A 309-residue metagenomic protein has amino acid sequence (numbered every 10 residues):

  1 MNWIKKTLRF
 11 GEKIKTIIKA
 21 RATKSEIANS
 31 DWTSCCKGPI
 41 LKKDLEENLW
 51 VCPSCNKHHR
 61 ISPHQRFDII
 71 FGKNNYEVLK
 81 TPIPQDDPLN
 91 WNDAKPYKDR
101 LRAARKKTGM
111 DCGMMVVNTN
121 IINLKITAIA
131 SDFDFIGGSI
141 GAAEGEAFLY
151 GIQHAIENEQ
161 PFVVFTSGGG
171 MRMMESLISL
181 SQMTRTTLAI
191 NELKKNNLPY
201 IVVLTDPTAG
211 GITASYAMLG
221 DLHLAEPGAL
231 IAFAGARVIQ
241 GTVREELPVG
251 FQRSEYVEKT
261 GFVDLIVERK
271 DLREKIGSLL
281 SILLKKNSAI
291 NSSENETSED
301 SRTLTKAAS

Functional and structural regions predicted by a protein language model:
M1-M110, I121, L279-S309: Intrinsically disordered, low-complexity segments enriched in small/flexible residues
C35, L101, A130-S139: Short, basic, glycine/proline-bearing loop/turn elements
K43, S131, F165, V203-L204: Structural motif
R102-A103, K107-G113, G138-Q153: Glycine-rich anion/phosphate-binding loops
C112-V116, Q160-P161, L198: Short glycine-rich loop/turn motifs
T119-S131, A147-M171: A structural preference for short, pocket-lining loop segments at secondary-structure junctions
F133, G137-L149, E157, G168 (+2 more regions): Conserved mixed alpha/beta catalytic, RNA-binding, or beta-rich assembly cores of soluble enzyme, regulatory
G169-S288: Conserved catalytic cores of soluble enzyme domains, especially glycine-rich substrate-binding beta-alpha loops
